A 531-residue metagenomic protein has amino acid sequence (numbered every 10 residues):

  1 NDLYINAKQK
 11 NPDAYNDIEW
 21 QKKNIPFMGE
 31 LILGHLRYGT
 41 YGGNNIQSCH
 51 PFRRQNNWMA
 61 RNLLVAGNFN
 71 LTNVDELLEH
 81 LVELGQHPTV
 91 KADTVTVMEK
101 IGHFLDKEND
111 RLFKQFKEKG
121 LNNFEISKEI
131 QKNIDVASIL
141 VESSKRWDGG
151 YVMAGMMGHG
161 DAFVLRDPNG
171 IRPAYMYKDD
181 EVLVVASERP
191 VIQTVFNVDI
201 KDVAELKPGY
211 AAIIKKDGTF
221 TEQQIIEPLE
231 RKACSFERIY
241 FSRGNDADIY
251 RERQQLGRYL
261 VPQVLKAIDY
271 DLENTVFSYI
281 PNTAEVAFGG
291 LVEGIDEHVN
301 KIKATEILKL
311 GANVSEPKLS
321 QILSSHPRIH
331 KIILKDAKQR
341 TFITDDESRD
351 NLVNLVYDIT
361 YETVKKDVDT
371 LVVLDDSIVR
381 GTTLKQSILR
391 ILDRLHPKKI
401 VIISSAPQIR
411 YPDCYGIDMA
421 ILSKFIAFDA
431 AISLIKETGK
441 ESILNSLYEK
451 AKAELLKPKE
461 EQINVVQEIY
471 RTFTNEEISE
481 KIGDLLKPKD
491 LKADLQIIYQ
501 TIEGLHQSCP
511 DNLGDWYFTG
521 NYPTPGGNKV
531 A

Functional and structural regions predicted by a protein language model:
N1-K207, I213-V276, I280-P281: Conserved short alpha-helical segments that host acidic/polar catalytic motifs at enzyme active sites
N1-N11, L84-Q86, V90, T94-K119 (+2 more regions): Internal, charge-rich low-complexity segments
H80, L84, K100-F104, R146 (+5 more regions): Generic, well-ordered alpha-helical scaffold segments in large soluble proteins
S144, H159-D161, R166, P173 (+10 more regions): PRPP-dependent phosphoribosyltransferase catalytic core
R146-G149, E252-E273, V286, L291-G294 (+2 more regions): Phosphate/ATP-binding catalytic cores across multiple sugar-kinase/actin-like superfamilies, primarily ASKHA
G218-C234, Y279-V314: Terminal amphipathic helices with adjacent charged low-complexity linkers/tails
Y270-T283, V401, L495-T501: Short glycine-rich phosphate-binding loop at a beta-alpha junction
F277, A284-L291, I295, I329 (+2 more regions): Extended, hydrophobic alpha-helical segments in both membrane/secreted and soluble proteins
